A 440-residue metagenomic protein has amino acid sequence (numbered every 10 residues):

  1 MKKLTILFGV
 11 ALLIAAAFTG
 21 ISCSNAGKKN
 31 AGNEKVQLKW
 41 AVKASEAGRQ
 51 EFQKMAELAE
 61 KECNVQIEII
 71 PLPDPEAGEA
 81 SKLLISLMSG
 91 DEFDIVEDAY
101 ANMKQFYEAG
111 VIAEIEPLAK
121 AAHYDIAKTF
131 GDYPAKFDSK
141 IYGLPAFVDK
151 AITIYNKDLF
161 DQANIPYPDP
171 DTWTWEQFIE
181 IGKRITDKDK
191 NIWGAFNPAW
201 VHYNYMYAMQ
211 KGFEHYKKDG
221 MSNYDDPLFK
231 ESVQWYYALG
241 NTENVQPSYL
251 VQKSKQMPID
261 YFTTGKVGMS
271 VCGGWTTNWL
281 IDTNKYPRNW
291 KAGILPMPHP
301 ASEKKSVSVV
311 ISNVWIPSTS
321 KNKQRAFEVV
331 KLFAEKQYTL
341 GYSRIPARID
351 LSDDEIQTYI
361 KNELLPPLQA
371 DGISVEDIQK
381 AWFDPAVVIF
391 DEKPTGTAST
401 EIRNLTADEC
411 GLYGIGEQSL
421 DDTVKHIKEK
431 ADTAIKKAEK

Functional and structural regions predicted by a protein language model:
L4-G9, F18-V111, A119-Y124, Y167 (+6 more regions): Conserved N-terminal structural module of periplasmic/extracytoplasmic solute-binding proteins
L72-K82, A101, T172-I179, Y249-T263: Short helix-initiation/N-cap motifs at beta->coil->alpha
A80-D91, A109, F160, I179-R184 (+4 more regions): Short helices/loops that flank or line small-molecule/ion binding pockets
L84-S86, E92-D94, H123-L159, I181 (+4 more regions): A structural signal for short loop-to-beta-strand junctions that line the ligand-binding cleft of periplasmic/secreted
A99-K150, I179-I181, A208, K291-L295 (+1 more regions): Hinge/lid segment of periplasmic solute-binding proteins
A101-V111, G131-P168, N197-D219, S308-I316 (+2 more regions): Periplasmic solute-binding protein
G182-R184, M221-V251, M297: Glycine-centered hinge/linker elements that transmit conformational signals in sensory and ligand-binding systems
T276-R288, A301-V309, W315-N404: C-terminal lobe and pocket-closing loops of periplasmic/extracytoplasmic Venus-flytrap solute-binding proteins
